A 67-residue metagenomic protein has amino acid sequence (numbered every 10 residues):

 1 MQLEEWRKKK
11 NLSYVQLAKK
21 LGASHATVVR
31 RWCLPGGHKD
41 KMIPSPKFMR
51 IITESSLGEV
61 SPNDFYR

Functional and structural regions predicted by a protein language model:
M1-L21, R50-E54, P62-N63: A short, Lys/Arg-rich alpha-helix, primarily the initiator
E5, K19, T27-R31, R67: DNA-binding alpha-helical recognition surfaces that contact promoter or target DNA
A23-I43: Recognition helix of helix-turn-helix/homeodomain-like DNA-binding domains that insert into the DNA major groove
H25, V60-S61: Secondary-structure boundary/capping signal
R30, S61-P62: Amphipathic alpha-helical repeat scaffolds of TPR domains
G36-S55, N63: Short, basic-rich loop-to-helix N-cap that marks the start of a DNA-contacting helix
L57, Y66-R67: Electropositive, surface-exposed helix/loop patches at the edges of structured domains that serve as adaptable
